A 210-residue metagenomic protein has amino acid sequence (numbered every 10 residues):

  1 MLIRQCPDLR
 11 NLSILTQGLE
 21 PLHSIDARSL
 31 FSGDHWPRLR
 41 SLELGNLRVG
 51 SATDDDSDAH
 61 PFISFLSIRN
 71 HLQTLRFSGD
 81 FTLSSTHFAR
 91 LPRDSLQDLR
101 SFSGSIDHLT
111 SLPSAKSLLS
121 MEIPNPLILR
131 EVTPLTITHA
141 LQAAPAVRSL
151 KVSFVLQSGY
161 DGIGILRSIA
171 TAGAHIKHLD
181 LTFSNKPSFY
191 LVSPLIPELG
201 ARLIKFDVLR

Functional and structural regions predicted by a protein language model:
M1-R210: Leucine-rich repeat
